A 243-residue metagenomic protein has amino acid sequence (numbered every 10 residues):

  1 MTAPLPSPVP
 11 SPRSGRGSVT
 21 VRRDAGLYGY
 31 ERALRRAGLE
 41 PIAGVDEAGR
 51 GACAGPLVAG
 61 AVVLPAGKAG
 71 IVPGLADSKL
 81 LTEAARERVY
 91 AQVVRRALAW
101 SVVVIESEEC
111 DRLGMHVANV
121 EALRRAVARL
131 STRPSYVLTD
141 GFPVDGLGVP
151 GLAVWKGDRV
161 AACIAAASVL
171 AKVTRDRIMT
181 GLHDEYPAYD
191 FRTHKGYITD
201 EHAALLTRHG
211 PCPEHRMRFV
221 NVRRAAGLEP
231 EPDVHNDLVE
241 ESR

Functional and structural regions predicted by a protein language model:
M1-R243: RNase H-like, Mg2+-dependent phosphodiesterase core, and more generally RNA phosphate-backbone-engaging helix-loop
